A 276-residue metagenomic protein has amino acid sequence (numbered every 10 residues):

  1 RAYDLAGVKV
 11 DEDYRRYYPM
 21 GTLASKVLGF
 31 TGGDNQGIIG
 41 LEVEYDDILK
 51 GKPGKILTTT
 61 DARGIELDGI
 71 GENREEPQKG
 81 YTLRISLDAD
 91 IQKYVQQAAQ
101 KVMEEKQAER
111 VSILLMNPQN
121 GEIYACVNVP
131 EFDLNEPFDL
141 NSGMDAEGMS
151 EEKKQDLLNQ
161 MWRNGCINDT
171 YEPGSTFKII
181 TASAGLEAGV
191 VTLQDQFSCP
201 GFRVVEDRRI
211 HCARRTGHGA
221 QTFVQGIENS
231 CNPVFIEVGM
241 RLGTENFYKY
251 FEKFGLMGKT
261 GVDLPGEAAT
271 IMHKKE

Functional and structural regions predicted by a protein language model:
R1-G80: Small/polar-residue-rich segments within soluble enzyme cores
D4-L5, N35-Q36, I91, A98-N120 (+1 more regions): Flexible, solvent-exposed loop/hinge segments and secondary-structure transition points
K9-D11, K26-F30, I48, R84-S86 (+3 more regions): Soluble periplasmic/extracytoplasmic beta-strand elements of cell-envelope proteins
E12-Y14, T31, L87-I91, A99 (+1 more regions): A mature extracytoplasmic/lumenal domain signature
P53, Q107-R110, Y171: Short, small/polar residue-rich loop motifs at catalytic or cofactor-binding pockets
D61-E72, L87, Q119-T176, I180-E276: Beta-lactam-recognizing serine transpeptidase/beta-lactamase-like catalytic domain environment
D68-V111: Conserved, well-ordered alpha-helix/loop/beta-strand core segments that scaffold catalytic motifs
